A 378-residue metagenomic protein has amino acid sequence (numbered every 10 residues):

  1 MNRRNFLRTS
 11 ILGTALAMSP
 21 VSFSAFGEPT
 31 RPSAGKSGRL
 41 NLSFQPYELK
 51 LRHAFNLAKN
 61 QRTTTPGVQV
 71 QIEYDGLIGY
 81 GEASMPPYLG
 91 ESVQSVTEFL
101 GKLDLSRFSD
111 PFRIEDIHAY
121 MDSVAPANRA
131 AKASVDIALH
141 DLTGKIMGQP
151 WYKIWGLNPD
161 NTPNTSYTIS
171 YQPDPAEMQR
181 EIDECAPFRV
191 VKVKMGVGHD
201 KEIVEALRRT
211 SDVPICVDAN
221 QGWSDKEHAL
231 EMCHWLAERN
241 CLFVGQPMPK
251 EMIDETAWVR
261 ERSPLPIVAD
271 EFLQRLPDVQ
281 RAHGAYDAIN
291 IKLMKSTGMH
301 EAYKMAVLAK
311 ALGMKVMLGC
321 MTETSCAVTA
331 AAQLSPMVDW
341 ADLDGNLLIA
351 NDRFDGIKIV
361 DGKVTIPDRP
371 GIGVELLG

Functional and structural regions predicted by a protein language model:
M1-N2: N-terminal secretory signal peptides
N5-G27: N-terminal export signals
G13, G35-L49, G67, D75 (+1 more regions): Flexible C-terminal active-site loop/helix
V21-N56, T63, E73: C-terminal segment of N-terminal export signals and the immediately downstream linker at the start of the mature
K36-F44, E73, I78-I146: Metal- or metallocofactor-binding catalytic centers and their adjacent structured scaffolds across diverse enzyme
V70, G76, V135, G148 (+6 more regions): Conserved, mostly hydrophobic/aromatic
W151-S263: Metal-dependent enolase-superfamily TIM-barrel catalytic cores that perform enediolate-based chemistry
E251-T256, R262, P266-V268, F272-L343: Catalytic alpha/beta core domains of metabolic enzymes, predominantly
